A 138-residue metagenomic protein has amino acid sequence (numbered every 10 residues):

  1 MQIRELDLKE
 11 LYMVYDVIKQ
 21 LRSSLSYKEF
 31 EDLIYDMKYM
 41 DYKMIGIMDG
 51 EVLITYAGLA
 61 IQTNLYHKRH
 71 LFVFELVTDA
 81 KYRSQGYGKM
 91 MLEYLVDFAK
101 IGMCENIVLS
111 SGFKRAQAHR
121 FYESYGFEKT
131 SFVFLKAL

Functional and structural regions predicted by a protein language model:
E5-K68: Acetyl-CoA-dependent GNAT
K43, E105, E128: Short acidic/polar active-site loop segments enriched in Thr and Asp
I45, T55-L59, L71, L76 (+2 more regions): Conserved GNAT-family N-acetyltransferase fold
Q62-V73, R83, K129-T130: A conserved beta-turn-beta hairpin within the catalytic core of GNAT-like acetyltransferases that forms part
D79, R83, G112: Residue-level recognition of the GNAT/N-acetyltransferase active site
Y82, G86-Y94: Conserved acetyl-CoA pyrophosphate-binding loop and the N-cap/start of the following alpha-helix in GNAT-like
K89, F113-F132, K136: Conserved active-site alpha-helix within GNAT-family acetyltransferase domains
A99-S111: Conserved GNAT acetyl-CoA-binding A-motif
